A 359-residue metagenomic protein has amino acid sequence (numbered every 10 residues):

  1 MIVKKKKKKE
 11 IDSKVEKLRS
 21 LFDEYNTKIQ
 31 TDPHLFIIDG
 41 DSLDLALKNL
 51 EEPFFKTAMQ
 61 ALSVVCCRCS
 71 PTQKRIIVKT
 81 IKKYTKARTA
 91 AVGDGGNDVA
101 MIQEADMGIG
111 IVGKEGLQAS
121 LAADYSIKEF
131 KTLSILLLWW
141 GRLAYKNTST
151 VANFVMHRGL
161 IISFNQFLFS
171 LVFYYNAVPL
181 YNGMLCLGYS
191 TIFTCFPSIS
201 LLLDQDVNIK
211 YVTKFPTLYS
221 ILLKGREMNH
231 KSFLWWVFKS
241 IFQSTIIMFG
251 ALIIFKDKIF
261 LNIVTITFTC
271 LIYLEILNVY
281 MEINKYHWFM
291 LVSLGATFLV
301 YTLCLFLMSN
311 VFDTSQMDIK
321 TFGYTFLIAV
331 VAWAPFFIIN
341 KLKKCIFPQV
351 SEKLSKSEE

Functional and structural regions predicted by a protein language model:
M1-A90, G95, V99-F289, F298-S309 (+2 more regions): Membrane-embedded transport module
D257, M308-G323: Extracellular/periplasmic helix-loop-helix junctions in multi-pass membrane proteins
